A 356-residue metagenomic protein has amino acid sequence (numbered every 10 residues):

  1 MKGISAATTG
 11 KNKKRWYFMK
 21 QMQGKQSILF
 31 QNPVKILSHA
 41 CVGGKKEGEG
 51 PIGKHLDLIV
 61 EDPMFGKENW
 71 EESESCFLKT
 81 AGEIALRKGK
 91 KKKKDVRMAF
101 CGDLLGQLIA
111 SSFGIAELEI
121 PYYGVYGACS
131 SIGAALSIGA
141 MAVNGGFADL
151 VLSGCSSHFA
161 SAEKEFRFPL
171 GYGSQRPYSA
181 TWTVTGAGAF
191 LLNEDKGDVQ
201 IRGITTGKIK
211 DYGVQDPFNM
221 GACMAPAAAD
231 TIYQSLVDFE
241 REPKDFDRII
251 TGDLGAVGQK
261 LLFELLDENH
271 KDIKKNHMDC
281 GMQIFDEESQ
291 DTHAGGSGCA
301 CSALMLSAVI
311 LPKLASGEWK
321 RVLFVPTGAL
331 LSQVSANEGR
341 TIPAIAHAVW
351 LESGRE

Functional and structural regions predicted by a protein language model:
K2-A6, G10-F100, L104-Y123, G188-E356: Conserved "HGTGT" condensation-loop signature of ketosynthase/thiolase-family condensing enzymes that catalyze
S112-A180: A generic, well-ordered mixed alpha/beta core segment in the N-terminal half of proteins
S130, A134, I138, R176-D195 (+2 more regions): Short alpha-helices
A162-E165, Y172-L192, D216-M224: Conserved, well-structured core segments that form the ligand-binding/active-site neighborhood of functional domains
